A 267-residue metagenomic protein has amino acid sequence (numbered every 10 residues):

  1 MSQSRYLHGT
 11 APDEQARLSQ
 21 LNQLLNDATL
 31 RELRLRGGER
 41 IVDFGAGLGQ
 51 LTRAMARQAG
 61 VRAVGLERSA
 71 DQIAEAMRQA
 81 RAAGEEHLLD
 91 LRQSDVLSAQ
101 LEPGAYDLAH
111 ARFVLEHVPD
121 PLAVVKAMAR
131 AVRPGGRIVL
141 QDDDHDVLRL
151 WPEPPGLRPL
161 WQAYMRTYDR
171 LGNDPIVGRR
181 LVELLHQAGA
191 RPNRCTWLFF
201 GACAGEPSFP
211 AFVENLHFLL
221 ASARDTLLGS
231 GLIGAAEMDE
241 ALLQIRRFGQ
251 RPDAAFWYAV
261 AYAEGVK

Functional and structural regions predicted by a protein language model:
Q3-Q23: Class I SAM-dependent methyltransferase Rossmann-like catalytic core, especially the SAM/SAH-binding loop
L7, R194-F256: C-terminal helical/coil "lid" or tail adjacent to the Rossmann-like core of SAM-dependent
Q20-E39: Conserved alpha-helix/loop element of class I SAM-dependent methyltransferases that forms part of the SAM/SAH-binding
V42, L48-A99: Class I SAM-dependent methyltransferase SAM/SAH-binding core
Q100-L108: A short acidic, Gly/Pro-enriched loop at the edge of an enzyme's catalytic core that lines a small-molecule cofactor
D107-D120: A short SAM/SAH-binding and catalytic strip from SAM-dependent methyltransferases
L122-R137: A short glycine-rich, Lys/Arg-flanked "PGG" loop and its adjoining helix->strand segment in the class I
V139-S208: Conserved catalytic/acceptor-binding region of the Class I
